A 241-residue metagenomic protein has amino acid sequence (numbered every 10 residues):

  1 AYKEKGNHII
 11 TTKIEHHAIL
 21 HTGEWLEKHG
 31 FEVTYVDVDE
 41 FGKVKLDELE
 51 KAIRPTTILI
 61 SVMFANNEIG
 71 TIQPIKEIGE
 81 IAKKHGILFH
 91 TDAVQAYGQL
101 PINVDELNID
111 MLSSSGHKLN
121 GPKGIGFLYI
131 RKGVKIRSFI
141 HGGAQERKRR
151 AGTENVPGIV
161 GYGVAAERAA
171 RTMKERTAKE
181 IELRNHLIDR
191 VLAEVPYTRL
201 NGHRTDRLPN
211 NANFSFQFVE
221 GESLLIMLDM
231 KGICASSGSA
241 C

Functional and structural regions predicted by a protein language model:
A1-C241: Pyridoxal 5′-phosphate
